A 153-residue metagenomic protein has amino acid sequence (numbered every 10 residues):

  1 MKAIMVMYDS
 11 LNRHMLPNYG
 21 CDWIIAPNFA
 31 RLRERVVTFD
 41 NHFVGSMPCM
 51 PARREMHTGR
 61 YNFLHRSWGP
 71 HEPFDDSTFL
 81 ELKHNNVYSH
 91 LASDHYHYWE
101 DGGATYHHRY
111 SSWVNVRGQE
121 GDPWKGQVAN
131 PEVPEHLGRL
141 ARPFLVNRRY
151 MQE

Functional and structural regions predicted by a protein language model:
M1-V37, S46: Active-site-proximal N-terminal segment of extracellular/periplasmic enzymes that hydrolyze or transfer
L11, E34, T38, P51-A52 (+2 more regions): Residue-level signal for pocket-adjacent positions within structured domains
R13, T38, N62-R66: Short helix-loop boundary/capping segments at the starts of domains
D22-I25, V44, G69-D76: A short beta-strand-to-alpha-helix junction
F29, N41-H42, R60: PAPS-dependent sulfotransferase catalytic core
V37-V44, Y88-D94: Conserved S-adenosyl-L-methionine
H42-E55: Short, surface-exposed acidic-centric catalytic microdomains
E55-E153: Catalytic-site neighborhoods of secreted/periplasmic enzymes that process anionic sulfate/phosphate groups
